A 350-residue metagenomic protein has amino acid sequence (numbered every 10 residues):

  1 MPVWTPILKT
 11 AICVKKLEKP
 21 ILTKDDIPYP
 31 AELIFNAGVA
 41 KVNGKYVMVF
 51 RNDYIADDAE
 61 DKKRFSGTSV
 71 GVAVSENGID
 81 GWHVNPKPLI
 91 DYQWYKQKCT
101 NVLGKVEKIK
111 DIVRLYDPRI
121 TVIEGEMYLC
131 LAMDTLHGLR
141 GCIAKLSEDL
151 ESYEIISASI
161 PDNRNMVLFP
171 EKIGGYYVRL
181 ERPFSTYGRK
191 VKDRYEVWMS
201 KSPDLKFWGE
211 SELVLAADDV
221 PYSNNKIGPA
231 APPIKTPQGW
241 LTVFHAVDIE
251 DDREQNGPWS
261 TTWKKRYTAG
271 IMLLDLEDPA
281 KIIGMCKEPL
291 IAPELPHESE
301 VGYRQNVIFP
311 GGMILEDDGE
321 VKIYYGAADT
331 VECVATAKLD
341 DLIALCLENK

Functional and structural regions predicted by a protein language model:
M1-E32, N36-V113, T121-N225, I234-Y303 (+1 more regions): Beta-rich carbohydrate-recognition and catalytic domains
